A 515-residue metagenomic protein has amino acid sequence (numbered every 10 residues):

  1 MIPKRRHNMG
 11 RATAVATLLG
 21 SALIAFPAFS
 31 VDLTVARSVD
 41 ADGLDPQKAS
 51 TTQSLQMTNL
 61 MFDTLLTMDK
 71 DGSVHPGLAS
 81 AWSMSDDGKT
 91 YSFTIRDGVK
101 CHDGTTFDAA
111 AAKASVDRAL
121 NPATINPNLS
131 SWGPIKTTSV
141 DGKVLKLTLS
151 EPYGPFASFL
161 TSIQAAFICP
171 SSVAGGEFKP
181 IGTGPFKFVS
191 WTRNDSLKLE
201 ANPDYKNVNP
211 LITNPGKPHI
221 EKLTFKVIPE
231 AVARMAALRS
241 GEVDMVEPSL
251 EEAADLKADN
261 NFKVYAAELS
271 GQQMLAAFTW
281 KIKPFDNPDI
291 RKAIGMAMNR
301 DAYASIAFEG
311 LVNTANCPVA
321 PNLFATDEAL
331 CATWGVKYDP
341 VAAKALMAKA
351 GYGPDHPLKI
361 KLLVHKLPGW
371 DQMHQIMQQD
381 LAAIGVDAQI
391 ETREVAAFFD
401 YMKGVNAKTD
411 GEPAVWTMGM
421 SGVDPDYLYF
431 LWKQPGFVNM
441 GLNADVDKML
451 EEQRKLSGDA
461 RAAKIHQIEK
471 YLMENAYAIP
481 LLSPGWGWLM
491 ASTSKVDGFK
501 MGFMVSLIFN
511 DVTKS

Functional and structural regions predicted by a protein language model:
D32-L33, T192-L197, A297-T326, P368-D380 (+1 more regions): Detector for C-terminal structural segments
R37-D86, D117, I181: N-terminal lobe/hinge region of extracytoplasmic solute-binding protein
D40-L55, L78-A79, T105, P127 (+4 more regions): A structural "hinge/loop" feature
S80-I125, K143-K146, P284-D286: Aromatic- and charge-enriched surface segment that lines or borders ligand/interaction sites
T94, N128-C169, P185-T192: Surface-exposed binding/hinge segments that line and control ligand-binding clefts or catalytic entry sites
L160-T224, V232-A233, V341, A345: Gly/Pro-rich hinge or "lid" segments in bacterial periplasmic/extracellular proteins
F186, N313-K349, L367-Q372: Structural transition elements
V208-L256, D387: Ligand-site clamp/hinge motif
